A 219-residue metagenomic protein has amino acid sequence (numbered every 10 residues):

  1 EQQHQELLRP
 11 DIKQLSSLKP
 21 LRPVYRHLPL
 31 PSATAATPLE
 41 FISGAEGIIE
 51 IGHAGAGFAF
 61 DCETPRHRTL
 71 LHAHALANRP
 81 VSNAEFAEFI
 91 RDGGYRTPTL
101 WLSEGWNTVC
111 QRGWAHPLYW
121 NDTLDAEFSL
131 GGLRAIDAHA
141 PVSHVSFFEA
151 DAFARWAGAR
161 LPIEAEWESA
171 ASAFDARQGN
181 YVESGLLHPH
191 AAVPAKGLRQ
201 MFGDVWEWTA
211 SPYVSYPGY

Functional and structural regions predicted by a protein language model:
E1-Q3, L7, D11-A59, R79 (+1 more regions): Functional-site microenvironments in short loops/helix caps that host divalent-cation chemistry
H53-L71: Short, polar loop/linker segments at the starts of domains and inter-domain junctions
A73-H74, A138: Conserved short-loop catalytic and cofactor-binding motifs
